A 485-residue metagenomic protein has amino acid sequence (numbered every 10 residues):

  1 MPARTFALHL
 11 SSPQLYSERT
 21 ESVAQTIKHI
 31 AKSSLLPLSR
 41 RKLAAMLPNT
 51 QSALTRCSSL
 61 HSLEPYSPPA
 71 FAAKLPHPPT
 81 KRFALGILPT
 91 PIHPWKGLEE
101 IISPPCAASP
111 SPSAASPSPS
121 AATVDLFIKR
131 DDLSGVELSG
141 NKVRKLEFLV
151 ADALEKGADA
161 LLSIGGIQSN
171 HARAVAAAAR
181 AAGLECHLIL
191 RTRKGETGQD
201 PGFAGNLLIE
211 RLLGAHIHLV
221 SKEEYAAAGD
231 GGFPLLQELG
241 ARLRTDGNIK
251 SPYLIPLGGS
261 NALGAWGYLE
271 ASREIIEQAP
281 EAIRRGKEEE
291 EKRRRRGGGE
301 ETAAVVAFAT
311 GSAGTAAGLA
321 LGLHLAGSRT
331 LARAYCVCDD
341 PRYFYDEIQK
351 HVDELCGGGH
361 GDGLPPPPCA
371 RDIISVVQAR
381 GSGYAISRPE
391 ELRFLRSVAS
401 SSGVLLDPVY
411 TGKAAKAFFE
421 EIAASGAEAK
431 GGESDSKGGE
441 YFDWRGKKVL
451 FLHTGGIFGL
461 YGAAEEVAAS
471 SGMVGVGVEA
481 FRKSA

Functional and structural regions predicted by a protein language model:
P2-S11, R19, T26-A485: PLP-dependent amino-acid enzyme catalytic core
